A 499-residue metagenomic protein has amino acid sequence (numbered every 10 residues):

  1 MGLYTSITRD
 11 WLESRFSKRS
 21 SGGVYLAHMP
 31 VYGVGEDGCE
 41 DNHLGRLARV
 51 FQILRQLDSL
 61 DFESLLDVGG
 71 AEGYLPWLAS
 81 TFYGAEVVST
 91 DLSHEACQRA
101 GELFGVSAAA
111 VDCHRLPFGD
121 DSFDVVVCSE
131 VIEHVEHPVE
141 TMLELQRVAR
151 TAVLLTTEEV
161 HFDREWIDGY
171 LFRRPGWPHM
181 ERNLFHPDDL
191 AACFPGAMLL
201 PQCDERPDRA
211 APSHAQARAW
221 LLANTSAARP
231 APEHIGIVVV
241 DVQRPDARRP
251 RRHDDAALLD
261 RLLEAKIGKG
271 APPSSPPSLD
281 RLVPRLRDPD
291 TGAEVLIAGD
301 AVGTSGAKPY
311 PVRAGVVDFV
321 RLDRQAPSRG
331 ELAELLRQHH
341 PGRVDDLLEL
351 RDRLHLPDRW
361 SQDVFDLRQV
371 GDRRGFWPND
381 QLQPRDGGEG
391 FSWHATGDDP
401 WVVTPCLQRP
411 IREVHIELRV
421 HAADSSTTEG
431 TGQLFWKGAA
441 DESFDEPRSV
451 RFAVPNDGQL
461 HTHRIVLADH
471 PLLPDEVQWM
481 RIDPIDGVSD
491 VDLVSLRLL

Functional and structural regions predicted by a protein language model:
M1-R115, G119, S129, M142 (+7 more regions): Conserved N-terminal segment of class I S-adenosyl-L-methionine
V127-E136: A short SAM/SAH-binding and catalytic strip from SAM-dependent methyltransferases
V135-E144: A short, conserved alpha-helix within the catalytic core of class I
T151-E159: Conserved beta-strand signature within the Rossmann-like core of class I S-adenosyl-L-methionine
M198-V239: Conserved catalytic loop of SAM-dependent methyltransferase domains
V344-C406: Glycan-recognition and processing domains
A395-A468: Extracellular ligand-binding interfaces
T462-L496: Extracellular beta-strand ligand-recognition surfaces/modules
